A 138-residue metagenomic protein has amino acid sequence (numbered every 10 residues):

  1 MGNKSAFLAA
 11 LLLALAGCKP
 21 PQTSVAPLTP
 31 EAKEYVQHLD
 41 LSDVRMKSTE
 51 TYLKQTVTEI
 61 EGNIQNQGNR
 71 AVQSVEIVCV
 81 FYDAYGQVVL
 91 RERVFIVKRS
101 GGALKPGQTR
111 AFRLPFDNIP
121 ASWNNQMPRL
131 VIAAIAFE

Functional and structural regions predicted by a protein language model:
G2-S5, L11-L13, G17-E61, N69-A71 (+8 more regions): Membrane engagement elements in two modes
E76-I77, V94: Hydrophobic beta-strand segments
L114-P120: Short, hydrophobic beta-strand segments
